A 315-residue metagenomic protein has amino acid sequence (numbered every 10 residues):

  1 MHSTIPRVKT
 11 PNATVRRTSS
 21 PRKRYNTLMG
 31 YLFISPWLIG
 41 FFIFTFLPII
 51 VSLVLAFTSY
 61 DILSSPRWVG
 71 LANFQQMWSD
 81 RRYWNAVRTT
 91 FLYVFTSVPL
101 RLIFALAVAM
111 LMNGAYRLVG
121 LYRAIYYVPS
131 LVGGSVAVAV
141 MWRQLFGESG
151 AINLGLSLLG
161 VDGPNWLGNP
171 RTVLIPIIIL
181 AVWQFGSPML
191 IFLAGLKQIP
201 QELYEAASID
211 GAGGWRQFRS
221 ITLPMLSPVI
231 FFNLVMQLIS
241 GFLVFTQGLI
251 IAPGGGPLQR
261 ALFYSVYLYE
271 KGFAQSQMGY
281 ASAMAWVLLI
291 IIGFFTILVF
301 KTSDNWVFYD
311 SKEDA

Functional and structural regions predicted by a protein language model:
M1-Y25: Short, Lys/Arg-rich, polar N-terminal cytosolic tail immediately upstream of the first transmembrane signal-anchor
N26-A315: A structural signal for multi-pass alpha-helical bundles of membrane permease subunits that mediate small-molecule
